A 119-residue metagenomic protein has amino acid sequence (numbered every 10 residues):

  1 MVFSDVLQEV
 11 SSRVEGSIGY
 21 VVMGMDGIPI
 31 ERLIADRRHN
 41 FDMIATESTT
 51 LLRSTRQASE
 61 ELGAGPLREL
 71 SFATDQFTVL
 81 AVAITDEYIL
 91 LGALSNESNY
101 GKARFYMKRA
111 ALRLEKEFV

Functional and structural regions predicted by a protein language model:
M1-V119: Non-catalytic interaction/Regulatory regions outside core domains
